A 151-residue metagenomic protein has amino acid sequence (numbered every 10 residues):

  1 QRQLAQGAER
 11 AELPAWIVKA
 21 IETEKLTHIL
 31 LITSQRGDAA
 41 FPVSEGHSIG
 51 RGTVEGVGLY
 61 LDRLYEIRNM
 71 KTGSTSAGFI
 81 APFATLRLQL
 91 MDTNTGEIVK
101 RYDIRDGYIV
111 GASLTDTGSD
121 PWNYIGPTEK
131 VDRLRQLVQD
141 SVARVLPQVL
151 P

Functional and structural regions predicted by a protein language model:
Q1-P42, R51, F83, R87 (+2 more regions): N-terminal segment of the mature soluble domain
E45-G50, E55-P151: C-terminal/domain-edge helix-coil "capping" segments
